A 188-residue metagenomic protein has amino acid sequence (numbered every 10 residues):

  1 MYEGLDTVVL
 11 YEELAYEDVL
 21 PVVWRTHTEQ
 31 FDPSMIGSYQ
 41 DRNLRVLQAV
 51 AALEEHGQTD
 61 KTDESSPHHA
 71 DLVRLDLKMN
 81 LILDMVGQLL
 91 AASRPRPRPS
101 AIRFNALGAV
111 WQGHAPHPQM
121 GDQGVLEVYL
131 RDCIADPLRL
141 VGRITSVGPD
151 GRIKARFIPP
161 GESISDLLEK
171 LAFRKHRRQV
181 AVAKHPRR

Functional and structural regions predicted by a protein language model:
M1-R188: Structured alpha-helical
